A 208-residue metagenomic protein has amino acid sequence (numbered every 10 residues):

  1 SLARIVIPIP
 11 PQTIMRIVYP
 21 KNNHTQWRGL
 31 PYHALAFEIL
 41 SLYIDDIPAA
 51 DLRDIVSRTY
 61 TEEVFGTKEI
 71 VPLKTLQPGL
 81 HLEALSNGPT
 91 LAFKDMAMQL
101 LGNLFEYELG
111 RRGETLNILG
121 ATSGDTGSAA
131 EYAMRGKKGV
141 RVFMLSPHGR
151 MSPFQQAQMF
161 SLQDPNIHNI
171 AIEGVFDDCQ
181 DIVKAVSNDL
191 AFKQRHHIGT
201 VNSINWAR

Functional and structural regions predicted by a protein language model:
S1-R208: PLP-dependent amino-acid enzyme catalytic core
